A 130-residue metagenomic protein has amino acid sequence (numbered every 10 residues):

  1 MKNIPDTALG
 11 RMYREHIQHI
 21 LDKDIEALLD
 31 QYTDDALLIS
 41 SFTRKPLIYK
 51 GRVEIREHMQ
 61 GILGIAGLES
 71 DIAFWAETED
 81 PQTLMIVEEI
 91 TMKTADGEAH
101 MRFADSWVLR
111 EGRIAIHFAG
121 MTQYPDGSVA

Functional and structural regions predicted by a protein language model:
M1-A8, Q18, D22-D24, I39 (+1 more regions): A beta-strand edge to alpha-helix "cap/lid" segment located at domain peripheries
R14-Q18, D30-P46: Short, solvent-exposed secondary-structure junction/capping segments
K45-V53: Short beta-edge strand/loop motif at the mouth of beta-sheet-based domains
